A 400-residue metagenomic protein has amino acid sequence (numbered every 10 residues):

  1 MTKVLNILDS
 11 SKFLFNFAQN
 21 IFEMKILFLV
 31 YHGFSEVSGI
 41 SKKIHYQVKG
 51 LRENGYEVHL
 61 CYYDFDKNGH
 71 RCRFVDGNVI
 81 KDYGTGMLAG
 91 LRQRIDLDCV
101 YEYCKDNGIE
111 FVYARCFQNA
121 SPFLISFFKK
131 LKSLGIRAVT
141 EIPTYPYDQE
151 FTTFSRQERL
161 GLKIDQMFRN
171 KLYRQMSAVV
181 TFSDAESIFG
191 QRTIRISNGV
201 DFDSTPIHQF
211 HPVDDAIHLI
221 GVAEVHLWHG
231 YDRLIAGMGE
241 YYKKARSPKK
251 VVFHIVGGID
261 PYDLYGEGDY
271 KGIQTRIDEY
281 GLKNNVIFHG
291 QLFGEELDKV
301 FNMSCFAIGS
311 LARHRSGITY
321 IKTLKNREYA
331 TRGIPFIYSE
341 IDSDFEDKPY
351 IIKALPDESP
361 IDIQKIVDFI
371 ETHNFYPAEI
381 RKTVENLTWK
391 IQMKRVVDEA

Functional and structural regions predicted by a protein language model:
L27, H211-G230, I235-M238, F253-H254: Conserved donor-binding/catalytic core segment of Leloir-type glycosyltransferases
V30-V37, K49-I95, Y101-Y103, P261: N-terminal strand-loop element at the rim of the active site of nucleotide-sugar-dependent glycosyltransferases
G39, E358-I361, E371-A400: A charged, aromatic-enriched C-terminal amphipathic alpha-helix characteristic of glycosyltransferases across folds
P122, S126-L134, P146-D148, Q157-V179: Membrane-proximal helix-turn-helix segments that form the acceptor-binding/catalytic region of lipid-linked
L162, Q166-I207: Donor nucleotide-sugar binding/catalytic pocket of nucleotide-sugar-dependent glycosyltransferases
S177, F301-T319: Acidic donor-binding loop of glycosyltransferase active sites
E267-E295: Nucleotide-activated donor-binding/catalytic signature segment of Leloir-type glycosyltransferases, i.e., the conserved
F345-D368: Change "using UDP/GDP/dTDP sugars" to "using nucleotide sugars
